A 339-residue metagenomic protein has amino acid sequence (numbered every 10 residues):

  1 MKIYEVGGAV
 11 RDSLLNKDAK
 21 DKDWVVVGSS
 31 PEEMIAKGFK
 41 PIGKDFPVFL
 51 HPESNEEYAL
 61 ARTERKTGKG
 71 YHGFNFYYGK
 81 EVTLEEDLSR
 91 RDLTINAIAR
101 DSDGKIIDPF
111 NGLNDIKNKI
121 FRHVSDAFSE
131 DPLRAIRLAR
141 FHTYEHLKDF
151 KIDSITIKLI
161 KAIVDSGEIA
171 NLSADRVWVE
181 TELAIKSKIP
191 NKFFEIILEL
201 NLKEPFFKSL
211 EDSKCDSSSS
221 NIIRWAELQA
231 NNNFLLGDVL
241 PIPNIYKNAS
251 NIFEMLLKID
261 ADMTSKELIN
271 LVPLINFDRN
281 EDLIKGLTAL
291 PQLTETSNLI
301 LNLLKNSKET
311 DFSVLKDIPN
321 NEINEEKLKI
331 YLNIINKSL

Functional and structural regions predicted by a protein language model:
M1-L339: Catalytic cores of the polymerase beta-like nucleotidyltransferase superfamily and closely associated nucleotide
